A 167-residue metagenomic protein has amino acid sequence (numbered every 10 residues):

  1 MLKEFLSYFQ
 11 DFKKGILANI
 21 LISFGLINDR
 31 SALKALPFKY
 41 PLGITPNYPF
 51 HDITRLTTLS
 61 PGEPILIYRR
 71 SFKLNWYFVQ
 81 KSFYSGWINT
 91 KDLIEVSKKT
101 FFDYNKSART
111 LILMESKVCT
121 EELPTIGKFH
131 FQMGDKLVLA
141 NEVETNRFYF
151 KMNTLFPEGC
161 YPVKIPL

Functional and structural regions predicted by a protein language model:
M1-K34, F38-F50, T57-S60, Y68 (+3 more regions): Boundary regions of SH3-family modules and the immediately adjacent low-complexity/disordered segments in eukaryotic
I65: Mid-sequence acidic-hydrophobic segments that form the walls of catalytic/ligand-binding cavities or oligomerization
